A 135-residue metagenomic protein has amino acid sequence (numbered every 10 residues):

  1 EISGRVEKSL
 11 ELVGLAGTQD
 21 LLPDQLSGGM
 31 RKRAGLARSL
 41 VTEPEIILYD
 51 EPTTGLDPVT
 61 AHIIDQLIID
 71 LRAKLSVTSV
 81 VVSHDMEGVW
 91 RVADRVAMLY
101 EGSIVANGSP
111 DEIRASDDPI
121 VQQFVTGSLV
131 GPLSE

Functional and structural regions predicted by a protein language model:
E1-G17: Conserved ABC ATPase "signature" region
L22-L26, M30: Conserved ABC ATPase signature
V41-E45: A short, proline-enriched helix->beta-strand linker immediately N-terminal to the Walker B motif in ABC-type P-loop
I47-D50: Catalytic Walker B motif of ABC-type/P-loop ATPase nucleotide-binding domains
V89-R91: A short, surface-exposed alpha-helical micro-motif characterized by mixed small hydrophobic and charged/polar residues
N107-G108: ABC ATPase "signature
